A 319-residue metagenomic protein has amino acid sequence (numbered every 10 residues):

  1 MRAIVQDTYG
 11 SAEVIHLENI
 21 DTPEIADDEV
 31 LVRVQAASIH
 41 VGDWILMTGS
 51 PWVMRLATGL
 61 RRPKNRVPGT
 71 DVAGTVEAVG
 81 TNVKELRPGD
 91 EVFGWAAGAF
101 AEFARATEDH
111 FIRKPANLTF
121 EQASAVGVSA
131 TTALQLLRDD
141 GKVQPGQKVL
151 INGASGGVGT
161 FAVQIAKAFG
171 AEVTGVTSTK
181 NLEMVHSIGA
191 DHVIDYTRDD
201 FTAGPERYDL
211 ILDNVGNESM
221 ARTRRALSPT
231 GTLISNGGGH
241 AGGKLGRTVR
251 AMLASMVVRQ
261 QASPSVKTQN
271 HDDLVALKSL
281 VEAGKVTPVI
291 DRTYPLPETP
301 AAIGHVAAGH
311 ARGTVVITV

Functional and structural regions predicted by a protein language model:
S11-V14, I20-A73: N-terminal glycine-rich beta->alpha transition that marks the start or flank of a dinucleotide-binding site
D71-A96, E172: A glycine-/small-residue-rich N-terminal strand-loop-strand element that serves as the cofactor-binding glycine loop
R87, A116-T119, K142-K148: Short helix-loop-beta connector
A96-E108: A structural motif shared across PLP-dependent enzymes of the aminotransferase-like
S124-D195: Mid-domain Rossmann-like dinucleotide-binding core that forms the NAD(H)/NADP(H) cofactor-binding site
A203-L210: A short acidic, Gly/Pro-enriched loop at the edge of an enzyme's catalytic core that lines a small-molecule cofactor
N214-V286, V319: Glycine-rich phosphate-binding loop and adjacent beta-alpha segment of Rossmann(oid) nucleotide-cofactor-binding
N270-V319: C-terminal hydrophobic helical "lid"/dimerization subdomain of Rossmann-like NAD(P)H-dependent oxidoreductases
